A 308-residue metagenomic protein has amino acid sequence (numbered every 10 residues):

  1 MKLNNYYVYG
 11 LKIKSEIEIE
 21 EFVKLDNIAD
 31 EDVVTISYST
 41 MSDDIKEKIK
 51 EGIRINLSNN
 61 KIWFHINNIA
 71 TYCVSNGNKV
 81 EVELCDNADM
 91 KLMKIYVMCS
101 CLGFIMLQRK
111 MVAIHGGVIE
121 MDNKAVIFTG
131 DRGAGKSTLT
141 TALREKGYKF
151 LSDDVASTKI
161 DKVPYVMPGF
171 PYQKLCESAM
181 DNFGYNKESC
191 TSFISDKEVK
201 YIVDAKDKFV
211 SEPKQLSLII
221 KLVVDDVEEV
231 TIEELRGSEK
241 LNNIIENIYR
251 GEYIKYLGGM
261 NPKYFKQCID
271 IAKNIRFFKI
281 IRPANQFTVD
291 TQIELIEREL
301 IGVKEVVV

Functional and structural regions predicted by a protein language model:
M1-D89, M93, E294-V308: Long, basic/Gly/Ser/Thr-rich N-terminal segments that mediate initial subcellular attachment or targeting
K2-K24, D122, V126-T129, K146-L151 (+1 more regions): Glycine-rich, often acidic-flanked micro-motifs that create phosphate/phosphodiester-binding or positioning elements
I95-V112: N-terminal pre-Walker A segment at the start of P-loop NTPase domains
R109-N123: Phosphate-binding P-loop
G133: Walker A (P-loop) phosphate-binding loop of P-loop NTPases
K136: Conserved lysine of the Walker
L139-T140: Post-Walker A alpha-helix
L143: Aromatic pocket-lining residues of Rossmann-like dinucleotide-binding sites
